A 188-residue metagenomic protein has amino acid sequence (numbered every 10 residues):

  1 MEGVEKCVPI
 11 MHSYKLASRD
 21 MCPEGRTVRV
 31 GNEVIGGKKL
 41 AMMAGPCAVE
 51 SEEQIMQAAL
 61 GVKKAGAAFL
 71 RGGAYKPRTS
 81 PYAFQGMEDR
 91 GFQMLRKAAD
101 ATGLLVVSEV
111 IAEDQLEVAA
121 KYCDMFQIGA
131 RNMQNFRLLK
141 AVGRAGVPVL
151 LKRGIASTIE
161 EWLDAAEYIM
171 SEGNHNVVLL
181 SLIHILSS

Functional and structural regions predicted by a protein language model:
M1-M42: Non-catalytic terminal accessory/regulatory regions of metabolic enzymes
G45, L70, A119, L151: Conserved, mostly hydrophobic/aromatic
P46-L60, M87-Q93: Glycine-rich anion/phosphate-binding loops
G66, V118-Q127, G143-V149, M170-N176: Glycine-enriched alpha-helix->loop->beta-strand junction motifs that scaffold or abut catalytic
R71-D89: Glycine-rich, proline-tolerant flexible connector loops at the mouths of alpha/beta enzymes
Q85-S108, V142-P148: Alpha-helix-loop-beta-strand connector modules within alpha/beta enzyme cores
M87, L104-D114, D124-F136, P148-I159 (+1 more regions): Catalytic beta/alpha-barrel core
I183-S187: Conserved small/polar residues in nucleotide/adenosyl-binding loops
